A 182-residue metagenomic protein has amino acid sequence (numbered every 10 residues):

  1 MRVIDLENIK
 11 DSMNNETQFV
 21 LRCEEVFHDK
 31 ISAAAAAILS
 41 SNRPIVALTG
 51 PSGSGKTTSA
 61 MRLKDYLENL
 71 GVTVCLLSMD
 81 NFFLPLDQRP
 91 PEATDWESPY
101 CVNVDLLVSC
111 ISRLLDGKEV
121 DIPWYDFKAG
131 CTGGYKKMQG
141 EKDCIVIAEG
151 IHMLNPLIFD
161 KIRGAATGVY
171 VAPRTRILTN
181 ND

Functional and structural regions predicted by a protein language model:
M1-A33: Charged, amphipathic alpha-helical linker segments immediately N-terminal to NTP-binding catalytic cores
V46-L48: Hydrophobic anchor at the beta1->P-loop junction of P-loop NTPases
G53: Walker A (P-loop) phosphate-binding loop of P-loop NTPases
K56: Conserved lysine of the Walker
D65-C75: Post-Walker A helix-loop "phosphate-sensing" segment adjacent to the P-loop in P-loop NTPases
C75-L77, L84-G130, I145: Conserved nucleotide-sensing/catalytic segment adjacent to the nucleotide-binding pocket in NTP-handling enzymes
K142-D143, A148-D182: ATP-dependent NMP and nucleoside kinases share a basic, alpha-helical "lid"
